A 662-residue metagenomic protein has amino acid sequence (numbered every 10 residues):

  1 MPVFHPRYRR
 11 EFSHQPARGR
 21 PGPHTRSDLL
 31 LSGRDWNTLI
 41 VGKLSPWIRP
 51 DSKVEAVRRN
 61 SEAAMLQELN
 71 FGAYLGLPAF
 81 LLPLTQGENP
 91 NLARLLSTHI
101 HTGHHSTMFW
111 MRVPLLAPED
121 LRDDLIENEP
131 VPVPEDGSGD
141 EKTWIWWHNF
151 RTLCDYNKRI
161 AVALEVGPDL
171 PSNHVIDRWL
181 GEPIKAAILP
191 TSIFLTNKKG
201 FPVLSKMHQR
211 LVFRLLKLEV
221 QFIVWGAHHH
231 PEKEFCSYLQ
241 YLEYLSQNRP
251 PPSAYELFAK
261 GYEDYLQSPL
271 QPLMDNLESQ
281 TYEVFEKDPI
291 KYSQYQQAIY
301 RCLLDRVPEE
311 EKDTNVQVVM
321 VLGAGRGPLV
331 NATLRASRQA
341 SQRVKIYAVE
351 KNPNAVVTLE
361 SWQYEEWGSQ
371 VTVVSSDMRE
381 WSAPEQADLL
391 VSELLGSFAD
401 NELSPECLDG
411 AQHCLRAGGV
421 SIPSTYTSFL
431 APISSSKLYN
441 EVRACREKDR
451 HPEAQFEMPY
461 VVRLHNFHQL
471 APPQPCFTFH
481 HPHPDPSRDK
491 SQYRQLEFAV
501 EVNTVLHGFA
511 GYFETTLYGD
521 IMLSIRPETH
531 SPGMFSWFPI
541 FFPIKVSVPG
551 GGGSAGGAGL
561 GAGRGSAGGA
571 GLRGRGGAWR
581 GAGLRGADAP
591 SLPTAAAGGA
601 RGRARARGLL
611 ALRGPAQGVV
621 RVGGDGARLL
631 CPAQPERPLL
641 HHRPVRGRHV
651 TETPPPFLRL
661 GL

Functional and structural regions predicted by a protein language model:
M1-K291, Q297, L304-V318, L322 (+4 more regions): Class I SAM-binding transferase module
R326: Conserved SAM/SAH-binding loop
